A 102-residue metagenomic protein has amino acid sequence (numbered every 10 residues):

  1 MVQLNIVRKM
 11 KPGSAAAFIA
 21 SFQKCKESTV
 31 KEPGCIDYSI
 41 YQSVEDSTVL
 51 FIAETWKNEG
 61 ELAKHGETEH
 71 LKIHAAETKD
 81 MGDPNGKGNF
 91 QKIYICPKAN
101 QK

Functional and structural regions predicted by a protein language model:
M1-V2, A16-A17, P33-C35: Short, flexible segments with low predicted structural confidence
V2-R8, S39-G66: Short, well-ordered beta-strand segments in beta-rich or mixed alpha/beta enzyme and ligand-binding folds
K9-F18: Short, surface-exposed ligand-recognition loops at beta-strand->loop->(often short) alpha-helix junctions that present
A15-A16, K26-T29, I40-Q42: Intrinsically disordered, low-complexity segments enriched in polar/charged residues with Gly/Pro, especially when
K24-D37, T55-F90: An amphipathic, aromatic/His-enriched active-site/gating alpha helix that lines ligand/cofactor pockets
S39-T48, A76-K102: Glycine-rich beta-strand-turn "strand-cap" elements at beta-sheet edges
